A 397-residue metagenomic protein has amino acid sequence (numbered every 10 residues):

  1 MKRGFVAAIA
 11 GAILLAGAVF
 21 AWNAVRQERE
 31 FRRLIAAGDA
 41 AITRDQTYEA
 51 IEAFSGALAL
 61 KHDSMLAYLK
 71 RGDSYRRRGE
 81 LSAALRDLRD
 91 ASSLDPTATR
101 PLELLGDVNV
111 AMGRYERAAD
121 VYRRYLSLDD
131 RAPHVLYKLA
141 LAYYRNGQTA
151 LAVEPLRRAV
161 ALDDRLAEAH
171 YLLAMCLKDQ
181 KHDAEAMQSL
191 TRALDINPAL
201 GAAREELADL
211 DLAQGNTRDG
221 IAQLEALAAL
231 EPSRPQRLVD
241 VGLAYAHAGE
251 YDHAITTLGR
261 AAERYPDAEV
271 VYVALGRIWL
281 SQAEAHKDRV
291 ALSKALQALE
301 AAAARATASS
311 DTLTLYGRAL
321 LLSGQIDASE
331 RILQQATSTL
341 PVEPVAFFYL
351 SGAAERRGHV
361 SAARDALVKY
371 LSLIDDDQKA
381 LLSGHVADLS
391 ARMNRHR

Functional and structural regions predicted by a protein language model:
E30-F31, M65-L66, T99-R100, P133-H134 (+7 more regions): Helix-start (N-cap) detector for alpha-helical repeat units in TPR-like alpha-solenoids, especially tetratricopeptide
E30-L60, K70-D73, R77, D107-A111 (+2 more regions): Alpha-helical segment of the N-proximal tetratricopeptide repeat
D45-E52, R77-D90, A111-R124, R145-R158 (+6 more regions): Structural signature of tandem alpha-helical TPR/SEL1-like repeats, specifically the intra-repeat loop/turn
L60, L94, L128, L162 (+6 more regions): Structural marker of alpha-solenoid helical repeat scaffolds
R364-R397: Terminal, low-structured helical/coil segments at or just beyond the last alpha-helical repeat
